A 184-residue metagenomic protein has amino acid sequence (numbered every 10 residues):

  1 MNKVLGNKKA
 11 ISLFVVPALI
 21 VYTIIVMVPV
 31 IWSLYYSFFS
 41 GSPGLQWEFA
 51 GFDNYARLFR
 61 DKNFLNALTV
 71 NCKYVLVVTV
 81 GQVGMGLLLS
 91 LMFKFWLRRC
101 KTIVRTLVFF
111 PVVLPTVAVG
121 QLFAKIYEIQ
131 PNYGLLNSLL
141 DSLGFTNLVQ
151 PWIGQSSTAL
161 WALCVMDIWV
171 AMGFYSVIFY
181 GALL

Functional and structural regions predicted by a protein language model:
K3-L184: A structural signal for multi-pass alpha-helical bundles of membrane permease subunits that mediate small-molecule
